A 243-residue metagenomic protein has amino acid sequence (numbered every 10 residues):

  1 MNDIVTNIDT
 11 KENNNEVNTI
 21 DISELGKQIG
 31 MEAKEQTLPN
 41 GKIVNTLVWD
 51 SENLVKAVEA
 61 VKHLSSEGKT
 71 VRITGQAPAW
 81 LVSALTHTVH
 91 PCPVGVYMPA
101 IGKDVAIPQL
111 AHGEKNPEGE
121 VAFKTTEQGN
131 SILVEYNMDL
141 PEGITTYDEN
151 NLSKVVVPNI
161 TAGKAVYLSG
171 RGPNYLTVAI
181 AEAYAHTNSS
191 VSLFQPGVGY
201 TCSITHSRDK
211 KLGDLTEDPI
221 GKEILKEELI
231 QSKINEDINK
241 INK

Functional and structural regions predicted by a protein language model:
N2-R171, Y175-I241: Long, low-complexity, Lys/Arg-enriched
